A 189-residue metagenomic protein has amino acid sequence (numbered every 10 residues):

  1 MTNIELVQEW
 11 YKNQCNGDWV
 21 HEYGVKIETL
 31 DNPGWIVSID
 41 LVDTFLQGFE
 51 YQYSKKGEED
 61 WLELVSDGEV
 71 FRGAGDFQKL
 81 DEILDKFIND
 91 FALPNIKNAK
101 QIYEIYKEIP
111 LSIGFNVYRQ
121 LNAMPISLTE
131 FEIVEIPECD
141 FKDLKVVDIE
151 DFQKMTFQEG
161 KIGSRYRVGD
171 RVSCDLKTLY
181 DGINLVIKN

Functional and structural regions predicted by a protein language model:
M1-G17: Eukaryotic proteins' extreme N-terminal regulatory segments
L6, N16, L46, K177 (+2 more regions): Compositionally biased, intrinsically disordered low-complexity segments enriched in polar/Pro/Gly and often Gln
C15-Y53, N116-E130: Amphipathic, interaction-prone secondary-structure segments
D43-F71, P137-R165: Acidic, aromatic-enriched beta-alpha/helix-loop junctions
G57-K97: Helix-rich interaction surfaces within compact, conserved domain-sized segments that mediate assembly or partner
N98-N116: Short boundary/loop segments of OB/S1/cold-shock single-stranded nucleic-acid-binding domains
Q120-V146, Q153-K161, T178-Y180, N189: Basic/aromatic-rich interaction segments and small domains that mediate binding to polyanionic partners
G163-N184: Flexible glycine-rich surface loops and low-complexity tracts that mediate binding to linear polymers
